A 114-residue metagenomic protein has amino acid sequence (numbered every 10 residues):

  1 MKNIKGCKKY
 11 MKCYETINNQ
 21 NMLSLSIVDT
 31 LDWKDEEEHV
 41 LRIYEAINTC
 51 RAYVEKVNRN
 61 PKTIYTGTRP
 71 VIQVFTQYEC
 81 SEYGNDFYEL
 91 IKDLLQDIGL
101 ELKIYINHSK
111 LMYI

Functional and structural regions predicted by a protein language model:
K2-Y10, T16, E89-D93, I104: N-terminal intrinsically disordered, cationic/polar leader segments that include organellar targeting peptides
Y10-M22, N60-I64: Short edge beta-strands and adjacent turn/loop segments
N21-W33, Y65-E79: Short glycine-rich, basic-tinged beta-strand/loop micro-motifs
K34, R42, K62-T68, N107-I114: Intrinsic low-complexity, intrinsically disordered or marginally ordered coil/linker segments
D35-R42, E79, Y83: Alpha-helix N-cap and loop-to-helix initiation/capping positions
E37-N60: Acidic, aromatic-enriched beta-alpha/helix-loop junctions
E55-N58, K62, L102, I106: Long, hydrophobic, amphipathic alpha-helical segments used as structural scaffolds
P70, F75-I114: Helix-rich interaction surfaces within compact, conserved domain-sized segments that mediate assembly or partner
